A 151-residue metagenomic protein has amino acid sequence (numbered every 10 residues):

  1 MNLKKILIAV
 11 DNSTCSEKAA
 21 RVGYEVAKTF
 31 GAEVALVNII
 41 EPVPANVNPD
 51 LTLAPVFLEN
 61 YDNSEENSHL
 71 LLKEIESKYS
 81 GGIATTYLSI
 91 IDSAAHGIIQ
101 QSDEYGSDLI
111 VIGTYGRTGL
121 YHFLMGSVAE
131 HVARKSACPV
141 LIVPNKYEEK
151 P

Functional and structural regions predicted by a protein language model:
M1, E76-I110, Y147-P151: Structural beta-alpha unit
M1-K18, N46, G81, T86 (+1 more regions): Intrinsically disordered or low-complexity boundary/linker segments at protein termini and domain junctions
N2-P55: Small/aliphatic-rich secondary-structure junction motif
Y24, K73, S77, E130: Active-site phosphate/pyrophosphate- and oxyanion-stabilizing loops and adjacent acidic/basic residues in soluble
P55-L70: A short acidic, glycine-rich active-site loop that binds or catalyzes chemistry on phosphate/adenosine moieties
N67, S89-S93, Y115: Short beta->alpha linker loops
Q101-P151: Gly/Ser-rich helix-loop-strand patches that form or flank binding pockets for ribonucleotide-derived cofactors
